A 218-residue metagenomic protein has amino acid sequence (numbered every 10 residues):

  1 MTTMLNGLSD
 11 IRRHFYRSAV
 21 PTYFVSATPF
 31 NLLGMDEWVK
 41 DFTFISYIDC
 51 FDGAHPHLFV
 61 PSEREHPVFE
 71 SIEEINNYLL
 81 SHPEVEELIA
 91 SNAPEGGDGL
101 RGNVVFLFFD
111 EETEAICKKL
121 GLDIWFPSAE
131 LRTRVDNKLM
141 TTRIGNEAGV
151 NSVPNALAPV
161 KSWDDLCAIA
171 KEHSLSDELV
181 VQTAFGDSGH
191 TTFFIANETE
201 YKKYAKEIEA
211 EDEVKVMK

Functional and structural regions predicted by a protein language model:
M1-E130, D164-D165: ATP-binding N-terminal substructure of ATP-dependent carboxylate-amine bond-forming enzymes
R12-R17, M35-E37, A170-E172, T183-F185 (+1 more regions): A general structural signal for short secondary-structure junctions and capping/turn motifs
S18-P21, L100-R101, L175-D177, H190 (+1 more regions): Short coil/turn connectors at secondary-structure junctions
S71, S162, I195-T199: Alpha-helix N-cap recognition
F106, F126, V181, K215-V216: General beta-strand structural signal in soluble alpha/beta enzymes
F109-D110, K138, N197: Helix N-cap/beta->alpha junction signal
K118-T191: A conserved helix-loop-beta module that forms one wall/lid of the active-site cleft in ATP-utilizing catalytic domains
N151-V153, S174-V180, F194-K218: Conserved ATP-binding module of the ATP-grasp superfamily
